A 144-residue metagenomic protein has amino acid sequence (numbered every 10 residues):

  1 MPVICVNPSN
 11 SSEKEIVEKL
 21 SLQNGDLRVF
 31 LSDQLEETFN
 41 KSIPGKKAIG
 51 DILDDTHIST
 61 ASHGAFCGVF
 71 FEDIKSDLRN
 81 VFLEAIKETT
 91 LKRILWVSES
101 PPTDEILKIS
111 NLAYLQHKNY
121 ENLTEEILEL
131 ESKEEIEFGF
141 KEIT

Functional and structural regions predicted by a protein language model:
C5, K19, D26-F30, Q34-L35 (+2 more regions): Conserved Rossmann-fold NAD(P)-dependent oxidoreductase catalytic core, especially the SDR/UDP-sugar
S9-N10: Conserved glycine-rich cofactor-binding loop
E13-K14: N-terminal Rossmann-fold NAD(P) dinucleotide-binding loop
K19-L20, A61, A85, L130: Hydrophobic helix-cap positions at the C-terminus of alpha-helices in RecA-like/P-loop ATPase nucleotide-binding cores
Q34-T89: NAD(P)H-binding glycine-rich loop region in Rossmannoid oxidoreductase-like domains and their noncatalytic homologs
E105-T144: Conserved beta-loop-beta element that borders a ligand/cofactor-binding pocket
